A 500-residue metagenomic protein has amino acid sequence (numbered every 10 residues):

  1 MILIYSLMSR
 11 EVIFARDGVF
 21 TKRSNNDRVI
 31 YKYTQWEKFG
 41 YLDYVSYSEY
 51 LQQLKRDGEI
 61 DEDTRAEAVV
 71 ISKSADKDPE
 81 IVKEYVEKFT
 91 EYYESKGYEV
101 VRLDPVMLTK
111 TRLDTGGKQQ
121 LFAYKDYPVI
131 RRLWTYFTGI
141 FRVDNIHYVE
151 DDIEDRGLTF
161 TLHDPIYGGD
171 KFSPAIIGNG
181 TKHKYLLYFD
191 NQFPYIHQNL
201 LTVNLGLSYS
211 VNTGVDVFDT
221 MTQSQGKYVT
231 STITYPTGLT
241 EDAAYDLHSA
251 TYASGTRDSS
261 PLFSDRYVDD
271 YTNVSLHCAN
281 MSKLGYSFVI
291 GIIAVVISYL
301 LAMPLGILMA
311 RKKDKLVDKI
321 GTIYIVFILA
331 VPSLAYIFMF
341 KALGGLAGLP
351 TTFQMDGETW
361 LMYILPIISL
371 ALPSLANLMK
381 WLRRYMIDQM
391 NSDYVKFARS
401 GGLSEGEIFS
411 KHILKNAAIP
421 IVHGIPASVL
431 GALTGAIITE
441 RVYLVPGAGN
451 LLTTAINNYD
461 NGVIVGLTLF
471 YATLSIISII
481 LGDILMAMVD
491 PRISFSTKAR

Functional and structural regions predicted by a protein language model:
M1-E11, G406: Internal alpha-helical transmembrane segments
L7-A279, R500: Membrane-topology segments of multi-pass transport proteins
G18, G40, G58, G97 (+25 more regions): Residue-identity detector for glycine
D126-N145, L276, N280, L316 (+4 more regions): Hydrophobic alpha-helical segments of integral membrane proteins, encompassing both true transmembrane helices
L284-V317, I328-S333, I337-F338, A342-R500: Alpha-helical transmembrane segments of integral membrane proteins, especially multi-pass inner/plasma-membrane
